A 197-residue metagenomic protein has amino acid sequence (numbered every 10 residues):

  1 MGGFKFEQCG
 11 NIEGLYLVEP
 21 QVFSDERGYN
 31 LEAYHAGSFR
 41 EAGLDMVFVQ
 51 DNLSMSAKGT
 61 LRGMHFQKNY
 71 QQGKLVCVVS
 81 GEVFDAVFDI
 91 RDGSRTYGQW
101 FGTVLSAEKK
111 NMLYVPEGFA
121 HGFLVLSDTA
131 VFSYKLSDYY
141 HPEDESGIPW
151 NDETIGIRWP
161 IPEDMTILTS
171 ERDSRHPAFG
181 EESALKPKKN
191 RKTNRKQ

Functional and structural regions predicted by a protein language model:
M1-E108, S127-T129, Y134-Q197: Non-catalytic, conserved peripheral segments adjacent to functional cores
L105-Y114, F119-L124: Beta-rich strand-turn-strand
